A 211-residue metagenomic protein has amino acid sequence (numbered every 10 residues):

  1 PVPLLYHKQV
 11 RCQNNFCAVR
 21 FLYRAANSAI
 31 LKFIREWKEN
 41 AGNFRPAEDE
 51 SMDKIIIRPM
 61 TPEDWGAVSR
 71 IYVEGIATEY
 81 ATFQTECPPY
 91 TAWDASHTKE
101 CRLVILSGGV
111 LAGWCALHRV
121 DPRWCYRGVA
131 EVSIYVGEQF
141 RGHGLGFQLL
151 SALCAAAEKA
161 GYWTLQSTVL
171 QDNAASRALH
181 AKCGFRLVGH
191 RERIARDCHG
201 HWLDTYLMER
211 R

Functional and structural regions predicted by a protein language model:
I55-V68: A short beta-loop-alpha structural element at the N-terminal edge of CoA-dependent acyl/N-acetyltransferase catalytic
W65, S69-A95: Conserved GNAT-fold acetyl-CoA-binding loop/helix
T85-Q139, L150-S151, R211: Acetyl-CoA-dependent GNAT
V110-G113, A175, W202: Glycine-rich acetyl-CoA-binding "A-motif" of GNAT/NAT acetyltransferases
A116-R119, Q166-V169, A181, R186-L203: Conserved catalytic-core motifs of GNAT/GCN5-like acyltransferases
R141, S167-R177: Conserved beta-strand-loop-alpha-helix junction that forms the acyl-donor binding cleft
G142-A155, A178-K182: Conserved acetyl-CoA-binding loop-helix of GNAT-fold acetyltransferases
A157-V169: Conserved GNAT acetyl-CoA-binding A-motif
